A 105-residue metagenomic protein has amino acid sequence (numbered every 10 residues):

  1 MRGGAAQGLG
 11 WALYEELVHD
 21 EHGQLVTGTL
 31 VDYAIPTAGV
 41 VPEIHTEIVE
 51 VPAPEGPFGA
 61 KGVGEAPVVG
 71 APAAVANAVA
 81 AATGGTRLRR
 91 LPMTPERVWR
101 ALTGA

Functional and structural regions predicted by a protein language model:
M1-A105: C-terminal catalytic domains of large/alpha subunits in multi-subunit enzymes
